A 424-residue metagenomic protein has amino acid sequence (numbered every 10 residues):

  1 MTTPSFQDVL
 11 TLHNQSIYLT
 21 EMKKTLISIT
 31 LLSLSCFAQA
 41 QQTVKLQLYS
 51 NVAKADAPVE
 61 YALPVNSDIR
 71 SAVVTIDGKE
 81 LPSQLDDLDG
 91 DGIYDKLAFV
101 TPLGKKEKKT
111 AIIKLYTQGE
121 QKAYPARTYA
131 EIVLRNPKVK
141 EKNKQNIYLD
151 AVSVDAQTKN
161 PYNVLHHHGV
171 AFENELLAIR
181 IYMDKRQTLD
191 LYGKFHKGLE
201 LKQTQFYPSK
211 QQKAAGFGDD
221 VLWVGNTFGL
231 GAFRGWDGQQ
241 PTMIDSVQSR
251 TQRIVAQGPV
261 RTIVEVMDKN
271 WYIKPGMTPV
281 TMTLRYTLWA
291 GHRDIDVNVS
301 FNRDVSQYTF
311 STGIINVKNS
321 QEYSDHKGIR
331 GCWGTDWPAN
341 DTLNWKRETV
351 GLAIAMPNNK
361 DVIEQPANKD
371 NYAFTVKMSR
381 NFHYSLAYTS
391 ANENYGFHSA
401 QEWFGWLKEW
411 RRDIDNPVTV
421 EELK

Functional and structural regions predicted by a protein language model:
M1-V44: Bacterial Sec-dependent N-terminal signal peptides
Q41-K144, L149-A151, D155-N160, H167: Alpha-mannosidase-like glycoside hydrolase catalytic domains involved in N-glycan trimming, generalizing to other
V52-A55, N66-R70, F172-E173, L177-I181 (+3 more regions): Primarily extracytoplasmic ectodomains and periplasmic/lumenal surface modules that are beta-strand-rich
V73-L97, Y272-M277, S320-W337, I354-K360: Solvent-exposed beta-strand/loop surfaces of large extracellular or lumenal domains
D87-L103, L352-K424: Beta-strand-rich recognition/accessory modules
T117-D245: Solvent-exposed N-terminal domain segments of exported/luminal and surface proteins
A214-W289: Extended, loop-rich substrate-binding clefts of extracytoplasmic carbohydrate-active enzymes
M282, R293-H326: Acidic (Asp/Glu-rich), glycine- and aromatic
